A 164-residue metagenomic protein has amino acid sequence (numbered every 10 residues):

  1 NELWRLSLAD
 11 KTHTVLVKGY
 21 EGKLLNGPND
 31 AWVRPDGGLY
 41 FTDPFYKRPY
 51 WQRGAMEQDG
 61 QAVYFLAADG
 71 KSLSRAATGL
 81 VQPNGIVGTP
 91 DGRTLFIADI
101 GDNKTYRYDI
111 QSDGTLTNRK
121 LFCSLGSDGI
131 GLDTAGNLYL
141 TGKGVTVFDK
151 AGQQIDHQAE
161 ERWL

Functional and structural regions predicted by a protein language model:
N1-L164: Sequence-structural signature of mature extracellular/luminal beta-sheet repeat domains, prominently beta-propellers
